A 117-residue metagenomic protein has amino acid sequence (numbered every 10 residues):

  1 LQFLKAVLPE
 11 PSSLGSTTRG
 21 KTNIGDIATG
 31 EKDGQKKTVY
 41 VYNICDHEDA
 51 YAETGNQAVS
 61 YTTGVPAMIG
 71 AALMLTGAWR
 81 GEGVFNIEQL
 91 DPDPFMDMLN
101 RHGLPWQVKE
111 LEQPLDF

Functional and structural regions predicted by a protein language model:
L1-F117: C-terminal catalytic/substrate-binding lobe primarily of soluble NAD(P)-dependent oxidoreductases
